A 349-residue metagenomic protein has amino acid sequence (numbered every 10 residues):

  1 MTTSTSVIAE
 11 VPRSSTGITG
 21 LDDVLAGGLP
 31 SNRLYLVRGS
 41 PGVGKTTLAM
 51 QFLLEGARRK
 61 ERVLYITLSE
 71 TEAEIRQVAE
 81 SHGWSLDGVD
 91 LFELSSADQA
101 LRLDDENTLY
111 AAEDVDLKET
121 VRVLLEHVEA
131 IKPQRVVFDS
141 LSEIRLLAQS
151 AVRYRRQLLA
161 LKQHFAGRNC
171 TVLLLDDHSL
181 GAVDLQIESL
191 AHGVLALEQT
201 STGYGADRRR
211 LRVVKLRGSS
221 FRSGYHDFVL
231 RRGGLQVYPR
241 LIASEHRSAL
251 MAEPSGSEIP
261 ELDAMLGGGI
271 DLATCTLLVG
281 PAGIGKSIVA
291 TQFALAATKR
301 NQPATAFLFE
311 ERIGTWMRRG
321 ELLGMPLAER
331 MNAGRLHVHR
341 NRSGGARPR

Functional and structural regions predicted by a protein language model:
M1-A9, R217-A249: Charged, amphipathic alpha-helical linker segments immediately N-terminal to NTP-binding catalytic cores
T2-E74, H82, I242-P326: The Walker A/P-loop phosphate-binding site
N32, R59-R62, D87-V89, N169-C170 (+5 more regions): Short glycine-/polar-rich loops that comprise or flank the Walker A/P-loop and associated switch/sensor motifs
Y35, T108-L190, V194, R347-R349: P-loop NTPase motor core
G39, E93-S95, S140, Q199 (+6 more regions): Flexible glycine-/small-residue-rich
F52, E74-V78, Q157-L161, Q186-G193 (+2 more regions): Alpha-helical scaffold elements adjacent to nucleotide-binding pockets in ATP/GTP-utilizing enzyme cores
E61-R145, Q302-R349: Conserved inter-motif catalytic segment of the P-loop NTP-binding fold
L159, C170-R231: Phosphate-binding/switch region of NTP-binding enzymes
